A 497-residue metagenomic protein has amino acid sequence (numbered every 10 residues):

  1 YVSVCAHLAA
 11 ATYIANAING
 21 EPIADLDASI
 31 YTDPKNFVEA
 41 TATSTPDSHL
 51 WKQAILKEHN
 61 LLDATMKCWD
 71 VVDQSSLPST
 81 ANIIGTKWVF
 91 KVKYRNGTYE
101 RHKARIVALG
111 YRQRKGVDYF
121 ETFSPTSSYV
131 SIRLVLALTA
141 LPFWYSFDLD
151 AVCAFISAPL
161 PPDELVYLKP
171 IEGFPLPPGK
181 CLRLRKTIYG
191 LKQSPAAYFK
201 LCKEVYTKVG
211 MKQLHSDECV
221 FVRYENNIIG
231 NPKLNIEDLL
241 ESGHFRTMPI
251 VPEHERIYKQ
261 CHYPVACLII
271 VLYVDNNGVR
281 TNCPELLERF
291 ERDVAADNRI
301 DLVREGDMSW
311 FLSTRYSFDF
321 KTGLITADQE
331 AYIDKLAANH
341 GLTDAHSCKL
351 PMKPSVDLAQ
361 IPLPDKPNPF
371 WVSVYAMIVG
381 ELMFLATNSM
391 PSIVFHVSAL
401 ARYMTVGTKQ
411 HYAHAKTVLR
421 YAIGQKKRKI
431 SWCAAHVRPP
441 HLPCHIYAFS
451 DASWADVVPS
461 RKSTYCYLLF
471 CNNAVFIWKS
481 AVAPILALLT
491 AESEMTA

Functional and structural regions predicted by a protein language model:
Y1-A497: Long, low-complexity, charge-biased intrinsically disordered regions
